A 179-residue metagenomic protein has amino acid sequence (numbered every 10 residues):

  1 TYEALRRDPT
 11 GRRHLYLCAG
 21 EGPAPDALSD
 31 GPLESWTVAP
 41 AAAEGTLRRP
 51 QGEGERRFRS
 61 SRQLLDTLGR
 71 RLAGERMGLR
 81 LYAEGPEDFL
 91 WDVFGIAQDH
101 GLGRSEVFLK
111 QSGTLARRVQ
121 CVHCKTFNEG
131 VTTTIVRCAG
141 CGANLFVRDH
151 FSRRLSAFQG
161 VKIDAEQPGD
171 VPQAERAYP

Functional and structural regions predicted by a protein language model:
T1-R117: FNR/FR-type flavoprotein reductase catalytic core
D88-P179: Cys/His-clustered metal-coordination modules, chiefly Zn-binding fingers
